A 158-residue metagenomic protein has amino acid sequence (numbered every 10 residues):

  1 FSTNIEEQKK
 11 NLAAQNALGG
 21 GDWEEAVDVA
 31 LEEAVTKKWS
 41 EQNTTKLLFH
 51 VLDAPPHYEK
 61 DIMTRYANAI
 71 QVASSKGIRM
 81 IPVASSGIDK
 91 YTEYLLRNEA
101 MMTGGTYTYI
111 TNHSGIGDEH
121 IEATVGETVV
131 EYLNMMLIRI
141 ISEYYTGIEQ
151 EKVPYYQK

Functional and structural regions predicted by a protein language model:
F1-K158: Divalent cation-coordinating acidic motifs and surrounding scaffolds that mediate Ca2+/Mg2+/Mn2+/Zn2+-dependent binding
